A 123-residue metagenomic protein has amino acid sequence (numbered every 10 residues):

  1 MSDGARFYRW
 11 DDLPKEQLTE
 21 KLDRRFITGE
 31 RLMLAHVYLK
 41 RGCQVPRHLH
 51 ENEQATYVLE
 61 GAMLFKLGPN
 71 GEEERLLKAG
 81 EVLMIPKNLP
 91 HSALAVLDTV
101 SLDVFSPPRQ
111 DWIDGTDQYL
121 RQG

Functional and structural regions predicted by a protein language model:
M1-R31, A35, D117-G123: A short, N-terminal "cap"/entry segment at the start of jelly-roll beta-barrel domains of the cupin/DSBH fold
F7-P14, S92-G123: Double-stranded beta-helix
K15, F26, L34-H36, A55 (+2 more regions): Conserved hydrophobic/aromatic beta-strand scaffold that supports enzyme active sites
L32, N52, E60, D98 (+1 more regions): ATP/adenylate-binding site constellation spanning eukaryotic-like Ser/Thr protein kinases, ABC-transporter
A35-L49: Conserved short histidine dyad/triad with adjacent acidic residue
K40, L77-P90, L94: Conserved metal-binding segment of the jelly-roll/cupin
L49, A55-A79, L89: A short beta-strand-loop-beta hairpin characteristic of the jelly-roll/cupin
K66, V82-L83, Q110, Q118: A beta-strand edge to alpha-helix "cap/lid" segment located at domain peripheries
